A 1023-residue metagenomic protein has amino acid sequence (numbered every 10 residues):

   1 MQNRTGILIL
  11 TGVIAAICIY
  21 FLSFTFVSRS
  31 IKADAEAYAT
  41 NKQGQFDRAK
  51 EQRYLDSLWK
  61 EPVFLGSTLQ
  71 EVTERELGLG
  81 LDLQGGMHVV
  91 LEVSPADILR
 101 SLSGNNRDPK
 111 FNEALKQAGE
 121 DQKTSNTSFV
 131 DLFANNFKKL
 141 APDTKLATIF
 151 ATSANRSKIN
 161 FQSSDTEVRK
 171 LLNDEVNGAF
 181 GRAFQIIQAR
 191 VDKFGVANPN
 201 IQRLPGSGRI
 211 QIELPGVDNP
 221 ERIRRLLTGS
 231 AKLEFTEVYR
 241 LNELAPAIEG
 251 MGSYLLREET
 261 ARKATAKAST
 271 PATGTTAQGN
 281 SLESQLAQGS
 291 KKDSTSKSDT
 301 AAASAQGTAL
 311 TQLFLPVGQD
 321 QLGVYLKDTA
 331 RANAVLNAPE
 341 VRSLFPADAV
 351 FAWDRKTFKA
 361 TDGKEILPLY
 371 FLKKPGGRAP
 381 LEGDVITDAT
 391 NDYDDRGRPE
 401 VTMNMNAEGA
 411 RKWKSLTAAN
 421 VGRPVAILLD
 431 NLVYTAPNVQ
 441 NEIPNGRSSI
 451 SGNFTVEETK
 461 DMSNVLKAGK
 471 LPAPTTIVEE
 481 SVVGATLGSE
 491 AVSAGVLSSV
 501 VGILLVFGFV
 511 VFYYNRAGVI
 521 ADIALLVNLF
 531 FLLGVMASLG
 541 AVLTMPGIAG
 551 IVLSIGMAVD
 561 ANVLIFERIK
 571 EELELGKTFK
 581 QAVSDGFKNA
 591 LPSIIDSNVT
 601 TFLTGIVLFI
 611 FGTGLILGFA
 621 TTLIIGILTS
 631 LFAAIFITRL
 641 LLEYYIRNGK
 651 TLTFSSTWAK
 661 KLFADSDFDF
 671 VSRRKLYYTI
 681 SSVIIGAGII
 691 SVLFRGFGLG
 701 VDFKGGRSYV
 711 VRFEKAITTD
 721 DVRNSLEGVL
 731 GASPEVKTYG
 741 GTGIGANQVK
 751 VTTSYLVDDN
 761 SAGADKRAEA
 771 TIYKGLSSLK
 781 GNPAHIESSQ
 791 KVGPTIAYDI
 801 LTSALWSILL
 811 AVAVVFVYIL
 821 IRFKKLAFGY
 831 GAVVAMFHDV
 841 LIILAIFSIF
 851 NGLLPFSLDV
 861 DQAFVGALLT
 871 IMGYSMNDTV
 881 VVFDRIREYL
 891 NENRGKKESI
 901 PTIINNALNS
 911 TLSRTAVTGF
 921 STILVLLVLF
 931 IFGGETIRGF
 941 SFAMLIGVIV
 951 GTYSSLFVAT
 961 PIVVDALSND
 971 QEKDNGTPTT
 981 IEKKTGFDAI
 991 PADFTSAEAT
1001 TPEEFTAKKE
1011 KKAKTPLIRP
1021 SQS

Functional and structural regions predicted by a protein language model:
N3-R4, V401-T402, N406-V421, V425-A426 (+4 more regions): Interfacial segments of transmembrane alpha-helices in multi-pass membrane proteins
L8, V527, G534-V535, E571-P592 (+3 more regions): Hydrophobic alpha-helical transmembrane segments of membrane transport and translocation systems, primarily multi-pass
G12-A15, V519-G540, I551-A558, L615 (+4 more regions): Small-residue-enriched core segments of transmembrane alpha-helices in multipass membrane transport and channel
A15-L55, L69-L81, E92-L102, A664-K715: Transmembrane helices with small-residue packing motifs
L22-I31, R53-F64, E71-D430, Y434-P437 (+3 more regions): Non-transmembrane, solvent-exposed regions of membrane trafficking/translocation machinery
I187, T486-V506, L525, M557 (+12 more regions): Pore- and gate-forming transmembrane helices of large, multi-pass membrane proteins
E213, N445-S449, E457-V501, K766-V817: Juxtamembrane "pre-transmembrane" interface segments
G556-T600, E643-T651, P855-V917, D965-T977: Cytosolic juxtamembrane regions of multi-pass inner-membrane proteins
